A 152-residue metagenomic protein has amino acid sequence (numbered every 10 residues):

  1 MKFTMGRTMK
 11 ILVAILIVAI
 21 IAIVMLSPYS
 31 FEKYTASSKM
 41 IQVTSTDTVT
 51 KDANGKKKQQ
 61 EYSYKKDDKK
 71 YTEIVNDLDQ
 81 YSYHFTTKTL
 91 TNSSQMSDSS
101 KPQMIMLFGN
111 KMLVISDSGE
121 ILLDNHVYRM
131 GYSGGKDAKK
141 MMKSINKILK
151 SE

Functional and structural regions predicted by a protein language model:
K2-E152: Function-determining sites in protein domains
